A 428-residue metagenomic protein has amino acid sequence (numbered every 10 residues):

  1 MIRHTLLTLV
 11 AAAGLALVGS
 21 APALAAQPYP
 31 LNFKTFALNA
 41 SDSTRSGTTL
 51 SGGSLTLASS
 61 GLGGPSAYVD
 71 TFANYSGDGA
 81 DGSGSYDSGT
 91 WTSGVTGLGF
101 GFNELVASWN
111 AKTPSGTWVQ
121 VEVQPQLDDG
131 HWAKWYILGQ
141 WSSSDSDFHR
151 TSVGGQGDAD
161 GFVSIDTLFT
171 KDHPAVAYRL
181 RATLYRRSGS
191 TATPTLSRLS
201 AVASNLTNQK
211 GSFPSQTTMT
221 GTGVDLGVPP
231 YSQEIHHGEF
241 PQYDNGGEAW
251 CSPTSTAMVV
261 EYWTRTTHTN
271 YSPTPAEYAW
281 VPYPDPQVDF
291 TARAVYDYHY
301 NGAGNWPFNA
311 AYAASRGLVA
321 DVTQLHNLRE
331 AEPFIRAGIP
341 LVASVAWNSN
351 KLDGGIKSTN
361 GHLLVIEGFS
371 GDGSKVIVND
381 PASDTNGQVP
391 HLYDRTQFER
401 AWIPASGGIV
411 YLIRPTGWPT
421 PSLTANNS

Functional and structural regions predicted by a protein language model:
M1-A25: Secretory targeting and sorting signals
V10-A11, W109, W132-W135, P229 (+3 more regions): Tryptophan-centered motif/residue detector
L24-G227, V376: Beta-strand-rich ligand- or partner-binding modules with a strong bias toward extracellular/periplasmic carbohydrate
S93, E277-N427: Conserved active-site-adjacent core of cysteine acyl-enzyme catalytic domains
T117, C251, H362: Histidine-centered active-site/metal-ligand motif
Y185-G302, G371, N427-S428: Active-site-adjacent structural segments surrounding the nucleophilic cysteine of cysteine proteases and isopeptidases
